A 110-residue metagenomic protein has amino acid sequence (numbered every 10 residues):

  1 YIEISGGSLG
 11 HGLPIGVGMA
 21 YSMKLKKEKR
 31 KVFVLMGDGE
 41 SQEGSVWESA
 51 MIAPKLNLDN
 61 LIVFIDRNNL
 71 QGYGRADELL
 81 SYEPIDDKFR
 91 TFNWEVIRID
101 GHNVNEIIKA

Functional and structural regions predicted by a protein language model:
Y1-A110: Glycine-rich ThDP/TPP pyrophosphate-binding loop and its adjacent helix/strand module within ThDP-dependent enzymes
